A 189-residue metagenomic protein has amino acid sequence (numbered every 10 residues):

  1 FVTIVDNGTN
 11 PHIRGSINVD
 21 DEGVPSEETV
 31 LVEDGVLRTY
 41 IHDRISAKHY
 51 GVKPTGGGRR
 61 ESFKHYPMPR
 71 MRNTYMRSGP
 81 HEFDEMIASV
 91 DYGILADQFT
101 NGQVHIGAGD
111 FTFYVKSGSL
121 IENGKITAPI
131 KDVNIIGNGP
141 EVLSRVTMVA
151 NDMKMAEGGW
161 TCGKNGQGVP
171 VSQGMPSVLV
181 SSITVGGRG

Functional and structural regions predicted by a protein language model:
F1-G189: N-terminal small-residue-enriched
